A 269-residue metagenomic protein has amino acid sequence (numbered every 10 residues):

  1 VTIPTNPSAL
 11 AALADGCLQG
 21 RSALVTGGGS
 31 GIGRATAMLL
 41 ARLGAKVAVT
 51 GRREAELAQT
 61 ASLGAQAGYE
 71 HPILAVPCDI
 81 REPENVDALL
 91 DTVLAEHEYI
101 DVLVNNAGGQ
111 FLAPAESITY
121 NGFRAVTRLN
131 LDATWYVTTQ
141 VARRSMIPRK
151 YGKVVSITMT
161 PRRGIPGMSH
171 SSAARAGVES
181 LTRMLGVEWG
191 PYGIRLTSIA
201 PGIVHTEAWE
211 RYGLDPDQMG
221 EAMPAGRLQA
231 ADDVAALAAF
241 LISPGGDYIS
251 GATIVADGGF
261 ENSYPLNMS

Functional and structural regions predicted by a protein language model:
T2-C17, A239, S250-S269: Short C-terminal tail/terminal secondary-structure segment of NAD(P)H-dependent dehydrogenase/reductase domains
S22, G29-G31: Conserved glycine-rich cofactor-binding loop
V104, G190, R195, I249-G251: Short, small/polar-rich loop/turn modules that mediate ligand/substrate recognition or access, typified
P114-A115, T119-T127, M219: Substrate-binding pocket helix/loop in short-chain dehydrogenase/reductase
R143-I147, V187-P191, D247: Alpha-helical segment proximal to the catalytic Tyr-Lys
V155-G177, T182-P191, I203: Catalytic loop of short-chain dehydrogenase/reductase
M223-V234, G245: A conserved structural motif in NAD(P)-dependent oxidoreductases
